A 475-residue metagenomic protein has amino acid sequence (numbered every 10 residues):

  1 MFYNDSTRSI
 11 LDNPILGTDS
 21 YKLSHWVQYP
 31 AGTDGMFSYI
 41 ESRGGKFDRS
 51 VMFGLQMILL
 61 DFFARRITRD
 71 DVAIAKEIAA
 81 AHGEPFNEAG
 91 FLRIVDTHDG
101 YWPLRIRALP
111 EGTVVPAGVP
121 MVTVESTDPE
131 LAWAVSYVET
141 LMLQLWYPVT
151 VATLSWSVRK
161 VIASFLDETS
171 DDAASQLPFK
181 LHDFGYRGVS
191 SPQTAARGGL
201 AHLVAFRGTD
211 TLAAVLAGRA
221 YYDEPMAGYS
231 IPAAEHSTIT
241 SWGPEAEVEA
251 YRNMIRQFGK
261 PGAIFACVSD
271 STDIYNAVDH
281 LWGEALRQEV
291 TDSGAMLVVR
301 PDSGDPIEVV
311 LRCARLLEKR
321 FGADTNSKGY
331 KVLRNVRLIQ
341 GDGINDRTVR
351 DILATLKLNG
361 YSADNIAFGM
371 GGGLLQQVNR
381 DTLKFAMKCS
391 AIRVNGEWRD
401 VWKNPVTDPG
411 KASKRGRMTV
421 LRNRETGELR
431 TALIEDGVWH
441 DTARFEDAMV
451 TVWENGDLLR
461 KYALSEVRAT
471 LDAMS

Functional and structural regions predicted by a protein language model:
F2-D34, Y39, R43-K46, I94-P103 (+2 more regions): Buried, small/hydrophobic-residue-enriched core segments of structured protein domains
F2-I58, F206, T211-L212, A217 (+7 more regions): Gly/Ser/Thr/Ala-enriched C-terminal appendages of enzymes
M36-N87: Low-complexity, highly charged intrinsically disordered N-terminal segments that act as targeting/localization
G54, I58-F62, D70-E77, G90-R93 (+6 more regions): Exposed alpha-helical structural elements
F62-R66, E77-H82, I94, L141 (+4 more regions): Residues that form generic nucleotide/phosphate-binding pockets
A80-R107, E111-V115, T127, A295 (+4 more regions): Long alpha-helical, hydrophobic tracts
E88, P103, G112, V135 (+4 more regions): Generic internal hydrophobic packing segments that stabilize the cores of diverse globular domains
S269, P301, Q340-G341, M370: Conserved beta-strand positions
